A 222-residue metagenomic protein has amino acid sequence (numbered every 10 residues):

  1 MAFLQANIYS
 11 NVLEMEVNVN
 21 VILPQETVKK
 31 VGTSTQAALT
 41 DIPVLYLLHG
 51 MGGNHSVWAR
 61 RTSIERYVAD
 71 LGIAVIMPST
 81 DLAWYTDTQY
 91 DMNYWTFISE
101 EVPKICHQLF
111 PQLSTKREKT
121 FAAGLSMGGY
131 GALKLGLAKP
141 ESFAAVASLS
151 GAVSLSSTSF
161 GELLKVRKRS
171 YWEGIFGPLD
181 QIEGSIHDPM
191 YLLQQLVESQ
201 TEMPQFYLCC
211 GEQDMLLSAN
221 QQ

Functional and structural regions predicted by a protein language model:
M1-Q222: Non-catalytic cap/lid and distal C-terminal segments of serine-dependent acyl enzymes
